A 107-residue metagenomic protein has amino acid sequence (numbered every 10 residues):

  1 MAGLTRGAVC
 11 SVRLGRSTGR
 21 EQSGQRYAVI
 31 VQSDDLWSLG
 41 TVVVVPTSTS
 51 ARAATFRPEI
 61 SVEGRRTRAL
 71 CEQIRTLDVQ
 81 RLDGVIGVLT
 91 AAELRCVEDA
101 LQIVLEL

Functional and structural regions predicted by a protein language model:
M1-L107: Conserved functional hotspots at enzyme active or ligand-binding sites that engage polyanionic ligands
